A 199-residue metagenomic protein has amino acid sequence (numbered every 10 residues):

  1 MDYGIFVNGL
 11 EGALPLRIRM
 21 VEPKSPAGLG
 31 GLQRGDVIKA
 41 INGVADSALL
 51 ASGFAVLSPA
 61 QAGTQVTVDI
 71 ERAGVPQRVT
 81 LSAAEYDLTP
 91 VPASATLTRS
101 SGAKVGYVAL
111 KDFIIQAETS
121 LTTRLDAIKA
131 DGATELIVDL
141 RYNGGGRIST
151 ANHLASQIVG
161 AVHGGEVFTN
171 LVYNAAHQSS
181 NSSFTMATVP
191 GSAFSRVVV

Functional and structural regions predicted by a protein language model:
D2-A40, V44-S47, A103, I114-E118 (+2 more regions): PDZ/PDZ-like domain segments forming the peptide/carboxylate-binding groove, activating on the N-terminal beta-strands
D2-G4, R17-M20, A40, T67-D69 (+4 more regions): Soluble periplasmic/extracytoplasmic beta-strand elements of cell-envelope proteins
D2-L16, S25, A130-I137, R141 (+2 more regions): Terminal targeting/pro-maturation regions of precursor/exported proteins
V7-G9, P23-P26, V44-S47, G74-V75 (+4 more regions): Solvent-exposed loop/turn segments at secondary-structure junctions within structured extracellular/periplasmic domains
L14-L16, R34-D36, T64-Q65, G74-R78 (+4 more regions): Loop/turn elements at helix/coil->beta-strand transitions in domains of secreted/extracellular proteins
G30, D46-A133: C-terminal, low-ordered peptide segments at domain boundaries
G35-N42, V108-A109, I128-G144: Short acidic catalytic loops
T89-T96, G145-V197: Gly/Ser/Thr-rich loop/hinge elements
